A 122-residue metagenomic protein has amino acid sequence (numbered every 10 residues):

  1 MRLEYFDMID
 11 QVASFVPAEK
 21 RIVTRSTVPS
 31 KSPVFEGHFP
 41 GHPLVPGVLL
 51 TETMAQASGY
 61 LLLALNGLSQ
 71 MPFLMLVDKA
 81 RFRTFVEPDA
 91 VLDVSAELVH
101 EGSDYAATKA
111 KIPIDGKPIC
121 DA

Functional and structural regions predicted by a protein language model:
M1-L3, G67: Short aromatic-glycine motifs in intrinsically disordered, low-complexity regions
E4-V45, L50: Catalytic strand-loop segment that frames the active site of acyl-thioester-processing enzymes
F6-M8, L92, A106: Hydrophobic core residues within well-ordered beta-strands of beta-rich domains
D10-A13, D78, R83, E97-V99 (+1 more regions): Conserved positions in beta-strands of structured domains
A18-R21, V86-A90, E97-A122: HotDog/MaoC-like acyl-thioester-processing domains
S26, S95-L98: Short, hydrophobic/aromatic-enriched beta-strand segments in well-ordered soluble domains
L49-A57: Short amphipathic alpha-helical face segments that pack within enzyme cores and frequently flank/anchor catalytic
A57-D93, D121: Hydrophobic beta-strand-centered segment that forms part of the acyl-chain substrate-binding groove
